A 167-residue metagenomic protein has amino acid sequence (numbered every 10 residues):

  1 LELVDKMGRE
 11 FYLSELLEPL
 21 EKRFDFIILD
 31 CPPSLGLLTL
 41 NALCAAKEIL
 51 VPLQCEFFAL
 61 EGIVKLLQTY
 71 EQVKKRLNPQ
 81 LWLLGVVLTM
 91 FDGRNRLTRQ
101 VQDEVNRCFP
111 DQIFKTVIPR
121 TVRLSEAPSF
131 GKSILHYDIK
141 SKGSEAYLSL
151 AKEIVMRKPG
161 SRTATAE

Functional and structural regions predicted by a protein language model:
L1-K22, L77, A127-F130: P-loop/Walker-type NTP enzyme "switch/lid" segment
L1-V4, R96, Y137-I139: Acidic, proline/glycine-rich intrinsically disordered inter-domain spacer in sigma factors
K6-R9, A59-G62, G143: Short, conserved glycine- and acidic-residue-centered signature motifs in active-site or ligand-binding loops
Y12, K65, A146: Charged catalytic carboxylate motif
E15-V122: Conserved catalytic-core segment of NTP-binding enzymes
E104, S149, I154-E167: P-loop NTP-binding site
P119, S125, L135: Nucleotide phosphate-binding site architecture
P128-S149: C-terminal boundary of histidine-terminating zinc-finger modules
